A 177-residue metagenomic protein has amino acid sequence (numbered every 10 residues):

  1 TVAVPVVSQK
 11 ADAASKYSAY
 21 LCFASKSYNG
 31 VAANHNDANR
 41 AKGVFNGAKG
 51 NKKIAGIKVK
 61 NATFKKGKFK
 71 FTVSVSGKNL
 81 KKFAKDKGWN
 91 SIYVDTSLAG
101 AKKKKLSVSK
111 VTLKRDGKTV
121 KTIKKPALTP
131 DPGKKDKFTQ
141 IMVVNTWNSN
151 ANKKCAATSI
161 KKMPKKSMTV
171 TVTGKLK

Functional and structural regions predicted by a protein language model:
V2-Y17: Sec-dependent signal peptide cleavage junction
K16-F64: N-terminal targeting leaders for non-cytosolic proteins
A33-K52, T129-K154: Surface-exposed intrinsically disordered loops and tails
G50-F64, G117-K134: Solvent-exposed serine/threonine-rich low-complexity stretches and specific carbohydrate-binding patches
F69-G77, S109-R115, A156-G174: Extra-cytoplasmic beta-strand recognition segments
K78-K102, N148-A151: Extracellular beta-strand ligand-recognition surfaces/modules
A99-K118: Solvent-exposed beta-hairpin/edge-strand motifs
